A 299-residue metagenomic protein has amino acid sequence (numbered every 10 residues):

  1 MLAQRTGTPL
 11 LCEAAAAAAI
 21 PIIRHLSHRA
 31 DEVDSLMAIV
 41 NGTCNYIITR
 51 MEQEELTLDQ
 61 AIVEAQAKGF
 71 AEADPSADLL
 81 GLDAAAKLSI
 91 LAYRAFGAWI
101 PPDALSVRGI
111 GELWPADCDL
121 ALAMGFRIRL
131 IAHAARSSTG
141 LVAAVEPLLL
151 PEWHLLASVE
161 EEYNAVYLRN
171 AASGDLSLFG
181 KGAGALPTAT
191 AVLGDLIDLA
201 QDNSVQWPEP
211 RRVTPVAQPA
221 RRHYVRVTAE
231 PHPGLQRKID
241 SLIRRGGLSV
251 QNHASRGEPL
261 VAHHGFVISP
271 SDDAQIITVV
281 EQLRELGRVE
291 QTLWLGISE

Functional and structural regions predicted by a protein language model:
M1-R5, A65, A121, I239-I243: A generic structural signal for well-ordered alpha-helical segments
M1-S27: Rossmann-fold NAD(P)-binding glycine/threonine-rich loop
A19, V40, E54-L58, G81-A85 (+7 more regions): Generic structural signal for well-ordered, non-membrane alpha-helical segments in soluble metabolic enzymes
I20, S35-M37, N45-I48, E52 (+6 more regions): Catalytic, metal-anchored helix/loop core of enzyme active sites in primary metabolism
I20-D34, I47-L56, A86-I100, D195: Oxidoreductase and adenylate-handling cofactor-binding alpha/beta cores
I62-S158, Y163-A165, G184: Substrate-binding/catalytic subdomain of NAD(P)-dependent oxidoreductase enzymes
L196-E299: A conserved regulatory-domain signal marking ACT and ACT-like small-molecule sensing domains and adjacent regulatory
